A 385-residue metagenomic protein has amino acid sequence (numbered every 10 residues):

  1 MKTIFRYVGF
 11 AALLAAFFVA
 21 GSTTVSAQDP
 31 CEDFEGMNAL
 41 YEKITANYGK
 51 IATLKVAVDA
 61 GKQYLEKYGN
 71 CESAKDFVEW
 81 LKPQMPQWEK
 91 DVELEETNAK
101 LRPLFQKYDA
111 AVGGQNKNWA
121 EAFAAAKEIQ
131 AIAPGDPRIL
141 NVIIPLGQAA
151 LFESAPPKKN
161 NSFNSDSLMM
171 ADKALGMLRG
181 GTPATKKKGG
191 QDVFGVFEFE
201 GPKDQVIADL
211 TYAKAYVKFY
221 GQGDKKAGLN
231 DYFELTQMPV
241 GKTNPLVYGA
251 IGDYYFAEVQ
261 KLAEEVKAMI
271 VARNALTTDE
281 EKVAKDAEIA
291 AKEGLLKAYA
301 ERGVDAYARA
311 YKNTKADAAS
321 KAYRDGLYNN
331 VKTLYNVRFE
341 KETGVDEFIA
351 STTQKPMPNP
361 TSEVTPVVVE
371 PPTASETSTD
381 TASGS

Functional and structural regions predicted by a protein language model:
M1-G9: N-terminal secretory signal peptides that target proteins for export/translocation
G9-G21: Bacterial N-terminal signal peptides
G21-A27: Signal peptide processing junction and immediate N-terminal pro/mature segment of secreted/exported proteins
D29-A46, A52, V56-Q63, K67 (+6 more regions): Amphipathic alpha-helical repeat scaffolds of TPR domains
K62, E66, A124-K127, D172 (+6 more regions): Alpha-solenoid helical repeat scaffolds
K159-M169, G223-N230: Structural signature of tandem alpha-helical TPR/SEL1-like repeats, specifically the intra-repeat loop/turn
V193-F197, A290, G294, R309-S385: Terminal, low-structured helical/coil segments at or just beyond the last alpha-helical repeat
